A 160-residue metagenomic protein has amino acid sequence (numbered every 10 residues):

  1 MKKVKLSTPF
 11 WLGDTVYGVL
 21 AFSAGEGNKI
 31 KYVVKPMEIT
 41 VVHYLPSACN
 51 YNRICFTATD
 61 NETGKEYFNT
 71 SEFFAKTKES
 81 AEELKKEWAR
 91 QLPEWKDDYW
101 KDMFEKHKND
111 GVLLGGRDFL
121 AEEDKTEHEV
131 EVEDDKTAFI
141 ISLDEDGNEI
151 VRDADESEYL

Functional and structural regions predicted by a protein language model:
M1, D14, E26-I30, T63-G64 (+2 more regions): Intrinsic-disorder/low-complexity loop/linker signature
M1-K5, F10, A154-L160: Short intrinsically disordered terminal tails
V4, F22-A24, L45, D60 (+1 more regions): Acidic surface patches and DE-rich sequence motifs
V4, K31-V33, M37, E127 (+1 more regions): Residue-level detector of intrinsically disordered/flexible regions characterized by low predicted structural confidence
V4-T8, I39-N50: Short linear motifs in intrinsically disordered
K5-G25: Short coil-to-beta transition motif at edge beta-strands of beta-rich domains
G25-Y44: Short beta-strand-centered aromatic/proline hotspots
A48-L160: Intrinsically disordered, low-complexity, charged/polar segments
